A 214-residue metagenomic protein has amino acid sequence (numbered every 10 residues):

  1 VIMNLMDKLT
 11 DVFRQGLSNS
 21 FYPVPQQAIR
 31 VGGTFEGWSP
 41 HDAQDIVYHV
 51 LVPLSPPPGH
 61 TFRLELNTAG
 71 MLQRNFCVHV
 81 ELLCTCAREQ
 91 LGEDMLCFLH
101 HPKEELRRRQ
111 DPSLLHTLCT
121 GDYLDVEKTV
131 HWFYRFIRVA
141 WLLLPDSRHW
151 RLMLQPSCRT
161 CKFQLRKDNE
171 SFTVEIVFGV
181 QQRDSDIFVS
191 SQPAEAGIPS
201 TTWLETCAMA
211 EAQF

Functional and structural regions predicted by a protein language model:
V1-F214: Non-catalytic helical "accessory" subdomain of NTase-fold nucleotidyltransferases
